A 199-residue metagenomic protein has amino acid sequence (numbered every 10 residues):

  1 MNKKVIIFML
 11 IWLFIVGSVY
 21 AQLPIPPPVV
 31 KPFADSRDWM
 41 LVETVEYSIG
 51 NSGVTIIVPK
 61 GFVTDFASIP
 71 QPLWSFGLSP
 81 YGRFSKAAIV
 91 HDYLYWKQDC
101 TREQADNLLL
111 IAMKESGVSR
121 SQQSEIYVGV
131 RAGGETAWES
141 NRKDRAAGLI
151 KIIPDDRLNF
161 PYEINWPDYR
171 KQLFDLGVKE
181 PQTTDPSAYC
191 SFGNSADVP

Functional and structural regions predicted by a protein language model:
M1-V5: Positively charged n-region of N-terminal signal peptides that target proteins for export
I7-F8, S75: Short amphipathic alpha-helical "recognition" segments used for binding
F8-V16: Bacterial N-terminal signal peptides
Y20-P199: Extended terminal accessory/targeting regions
